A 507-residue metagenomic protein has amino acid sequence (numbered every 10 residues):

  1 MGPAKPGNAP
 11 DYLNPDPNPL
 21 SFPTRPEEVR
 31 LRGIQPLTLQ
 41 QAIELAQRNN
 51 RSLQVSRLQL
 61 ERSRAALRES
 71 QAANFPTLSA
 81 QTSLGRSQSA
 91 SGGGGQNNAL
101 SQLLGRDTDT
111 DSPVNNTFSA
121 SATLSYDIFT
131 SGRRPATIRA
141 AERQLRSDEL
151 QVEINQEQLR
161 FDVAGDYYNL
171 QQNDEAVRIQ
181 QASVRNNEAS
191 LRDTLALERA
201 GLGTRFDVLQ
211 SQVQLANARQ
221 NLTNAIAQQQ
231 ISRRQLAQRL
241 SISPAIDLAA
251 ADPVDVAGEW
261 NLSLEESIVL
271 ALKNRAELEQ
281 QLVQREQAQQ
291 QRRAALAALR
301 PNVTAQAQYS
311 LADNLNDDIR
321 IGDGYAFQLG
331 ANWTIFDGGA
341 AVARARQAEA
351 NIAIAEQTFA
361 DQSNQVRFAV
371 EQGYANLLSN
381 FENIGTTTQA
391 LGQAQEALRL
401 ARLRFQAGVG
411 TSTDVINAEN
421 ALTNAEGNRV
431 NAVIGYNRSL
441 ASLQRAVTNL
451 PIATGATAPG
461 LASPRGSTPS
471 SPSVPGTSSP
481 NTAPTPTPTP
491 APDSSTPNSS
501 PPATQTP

Functional and structural regions predicted by a protein language model:
M1-G7, N428-P507: Acidic, low-complexity, intrinsically disordered peripheral segments
P17-L45: Regulatory alphaC helix of protein kinase catalytic domains
T38, T77-I154, N274, E279-Q291 (+3 more regions): Small/polar-residue-enriched beta-strand and adjacent coil segments characteristic of outer-membrane beta-barrel
V55, T117-S119, G165, Q210 (+1 more regions): Transmembrane beta-barrel architecture of outer-membrane proteins
V55-S70, N155, L159-R178, A189 (+5 more regions): Amphipathic alpha-helical coiled-coil segments
R139-E142, R205-A216, S412-N420: Short, charged, amphipathic alpha-helical segments
Q158-L270, N376, N380: Periplasmic alpha-helical coiled-coil/stalk elements that build and connect Gram-negative outer-membrane
